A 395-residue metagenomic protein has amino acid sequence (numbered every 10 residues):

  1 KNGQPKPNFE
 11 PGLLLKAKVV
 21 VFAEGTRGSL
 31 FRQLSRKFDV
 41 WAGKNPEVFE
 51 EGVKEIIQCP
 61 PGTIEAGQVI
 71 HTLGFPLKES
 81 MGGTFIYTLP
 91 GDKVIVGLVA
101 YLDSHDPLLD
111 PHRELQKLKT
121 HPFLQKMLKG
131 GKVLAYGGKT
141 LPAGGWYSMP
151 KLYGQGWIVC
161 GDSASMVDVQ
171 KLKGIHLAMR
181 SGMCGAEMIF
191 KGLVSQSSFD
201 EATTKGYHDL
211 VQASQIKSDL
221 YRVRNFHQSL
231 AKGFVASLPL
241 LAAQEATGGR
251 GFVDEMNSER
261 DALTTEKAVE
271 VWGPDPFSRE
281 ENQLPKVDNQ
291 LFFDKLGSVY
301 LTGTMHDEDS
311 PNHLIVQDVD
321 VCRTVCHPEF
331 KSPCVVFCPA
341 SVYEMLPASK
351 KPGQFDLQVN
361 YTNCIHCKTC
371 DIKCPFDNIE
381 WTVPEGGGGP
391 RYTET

Functional and structural regions predicted by a protein language model:
K1-K126, S165, S181-C184, M188: Predominantly flavin-linked oxidoreductase catalytic cores and closely associated redox partners
K6, E10, A42, Q170-A178 (+3 more regions): Alpha-helix N-cap/helix-initiation motif
K44, D106-L109, S148-K151, V169-L177 (+2 more regions): Alpha-helix capping and helix-loop boundary segments enriched in small/acidic/polar residues
G138-V169, G297-P311, C322-F337, E344: FAD-binding beta-loop-beta segment adjacent to the flavin cofactor pocket
Y153, V159-D168, I175-I189, T203 (+3 more regions): Extended, hydrophobic alpha-helical segments in both membrane/secreted and soluble proteins
S165-K171, M183, E187-V235, K351-G353 (+3 more regions): Active-site-proximal substrate-binding core of FAD-dependent oxidoreductases
L230-N289: C-terminal auxiliary extensions adjacent to catalytic cores
P328-T362, T369-R391: Iron-sulfur cluster-binding cysteine motifs and their immediate structural context in ferredoxin-like electron-transfer
